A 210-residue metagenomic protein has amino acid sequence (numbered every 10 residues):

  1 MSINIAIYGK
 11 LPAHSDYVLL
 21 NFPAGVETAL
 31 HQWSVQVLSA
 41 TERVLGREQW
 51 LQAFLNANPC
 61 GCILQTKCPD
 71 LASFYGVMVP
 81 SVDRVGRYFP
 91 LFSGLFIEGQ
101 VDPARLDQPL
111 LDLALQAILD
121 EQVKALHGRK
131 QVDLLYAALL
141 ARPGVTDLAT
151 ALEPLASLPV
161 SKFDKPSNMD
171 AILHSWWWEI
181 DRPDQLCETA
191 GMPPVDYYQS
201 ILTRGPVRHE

Functional and structural regions predicted by a protein language model:
S2-N58: N-terminal ordered "arm"
I3-Y17, N21, Q65-E210: Long protein-protein interaction modules used by eukaryotic assembly/scaffold proteins
L30, F54, P59-G61, S175-W178 (+1 more regions): Generic detector of bulky aromatic hydrophobic side chains
E42-S81: Short, structured protein-protein interaction patches enriched in aromatics and acidic/basic residues, typified by
